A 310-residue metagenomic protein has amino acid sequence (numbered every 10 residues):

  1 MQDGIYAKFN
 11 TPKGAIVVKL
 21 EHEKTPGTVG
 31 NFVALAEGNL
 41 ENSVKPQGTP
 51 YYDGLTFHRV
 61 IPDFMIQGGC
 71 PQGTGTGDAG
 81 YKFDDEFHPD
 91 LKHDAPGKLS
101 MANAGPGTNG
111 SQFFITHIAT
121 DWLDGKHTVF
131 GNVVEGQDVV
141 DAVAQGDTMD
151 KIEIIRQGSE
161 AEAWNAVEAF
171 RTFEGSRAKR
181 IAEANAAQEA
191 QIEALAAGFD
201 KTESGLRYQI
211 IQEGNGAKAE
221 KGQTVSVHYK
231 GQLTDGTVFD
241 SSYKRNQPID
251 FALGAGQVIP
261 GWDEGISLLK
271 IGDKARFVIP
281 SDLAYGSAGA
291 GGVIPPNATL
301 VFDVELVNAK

Functional and structural regions predicted by a protein language model:
M1-K310: Cross-family detector of peptidyl-prolyl cis-trans isomerase
